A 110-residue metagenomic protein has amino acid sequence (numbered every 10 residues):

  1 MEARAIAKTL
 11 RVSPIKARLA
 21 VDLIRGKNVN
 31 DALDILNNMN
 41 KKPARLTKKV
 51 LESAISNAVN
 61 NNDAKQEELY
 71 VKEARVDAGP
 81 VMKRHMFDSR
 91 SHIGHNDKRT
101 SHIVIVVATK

Functional and structural regions predicted by a protein language model:
M1-V76, K98-K110: Ribosome large-subunit tunnel/peptidyl-transferase-proximal elements
D77-V81: Short, charged/polar surface micro-motifs in flexible loops or helix N-caps
M82-R99: C-terminal structural segments of small proteins and small subunits
